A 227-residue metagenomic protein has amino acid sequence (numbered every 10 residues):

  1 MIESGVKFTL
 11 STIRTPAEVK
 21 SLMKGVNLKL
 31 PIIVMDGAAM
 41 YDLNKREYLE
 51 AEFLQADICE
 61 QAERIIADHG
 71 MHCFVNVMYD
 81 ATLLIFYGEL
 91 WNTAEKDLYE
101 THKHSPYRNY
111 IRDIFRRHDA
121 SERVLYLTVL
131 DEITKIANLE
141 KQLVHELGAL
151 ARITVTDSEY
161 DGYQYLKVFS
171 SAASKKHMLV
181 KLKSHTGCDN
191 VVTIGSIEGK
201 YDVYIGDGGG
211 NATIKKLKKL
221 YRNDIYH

Functional and structural regions predicted by a protein language model:
I2-D97: Active-site phosphate-binding/coordination module
G5-T9, K29-L30, Y126, G187-V191 (+1 more regions): Short active-site oxyanion
T12, L179, D189-Y226: Acidic, Mg2+-coordinating phosphoryl-transfer loop and its flanking beta/alpha structural elements, shared across
A17-E18, T134, S174, G199 (+1 more regions): Short alpha-helical
E18-S21, N138, M178, T213-K216: Phosphate- and divalent-cation-binding pockets in alpha/beta enzyme and binding domains that engage nucleotide-derived
V19-M23, L143, Y201-D202: Hydrophobic packing residues within well-ordered alpha-helices of enzyme cores
V26-L28, D36, L147-A149, K200-Y201: Short, structured coil segments at secondary-structure junctions
A81-I194: Conserved acidic, metal-coordinating active-site core of Asp-based, Mg2+-dependent phosphoryl-transfer enzymes
